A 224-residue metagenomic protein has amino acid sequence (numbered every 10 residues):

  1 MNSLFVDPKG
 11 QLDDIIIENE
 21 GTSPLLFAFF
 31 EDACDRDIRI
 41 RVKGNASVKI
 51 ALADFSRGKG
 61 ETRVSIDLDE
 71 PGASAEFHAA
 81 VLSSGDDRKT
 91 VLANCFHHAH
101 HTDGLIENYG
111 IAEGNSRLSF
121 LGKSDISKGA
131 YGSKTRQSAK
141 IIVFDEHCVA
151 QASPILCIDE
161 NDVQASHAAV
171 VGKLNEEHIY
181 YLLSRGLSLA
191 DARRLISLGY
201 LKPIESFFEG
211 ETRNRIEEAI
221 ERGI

Functional and structural regions predicted by a protein language model:
M1-Y180, S184-L187, P203, E211-I224: Conserved beta-strand/loop scaffold segments within soluble protein domains that form the structured core and edges
A73, A192-R193: Small-residue helix-packing motif on alpha-helices
L187-A190, S197: Hydrophobic alpha-helix feature that most strongly marks membrane-spanning transmembrane helices and their immediate
R194-K202: Small/polar glycine-rich anion-binding or flexible loop at a beta-alpha turn
